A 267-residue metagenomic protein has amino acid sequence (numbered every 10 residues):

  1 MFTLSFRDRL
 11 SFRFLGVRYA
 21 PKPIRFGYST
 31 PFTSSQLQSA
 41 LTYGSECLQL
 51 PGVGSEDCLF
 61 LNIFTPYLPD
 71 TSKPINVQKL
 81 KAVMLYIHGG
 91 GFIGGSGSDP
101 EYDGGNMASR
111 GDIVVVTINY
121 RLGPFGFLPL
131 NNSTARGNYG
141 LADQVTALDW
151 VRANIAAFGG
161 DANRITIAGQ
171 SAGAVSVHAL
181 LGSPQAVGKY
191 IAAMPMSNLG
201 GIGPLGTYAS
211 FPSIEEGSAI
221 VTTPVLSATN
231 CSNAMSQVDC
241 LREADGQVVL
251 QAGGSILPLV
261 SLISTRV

Functional and structural regions predicted by a protein language model:
M1-K79, S261: Catalytic-loop region of hydrolases
F14-L15, P21-F32, L37, F92-G94 (+6 more regions): Aromatic-residue hotspot detector
G16, L50-A234: Serine-hydrolase-like catalytic core of hydrolytic proteins
A20, A228-T229, A244: Phosphate/oxyanion-binding loops and surfaces in catalytic or ligand/nucleic-acid-binding neighborhoods
A192, L205, C240-V267: Substrate-gating cap/lid region and adjacent catalytic-acid/histidine neighborhood within extracellular/lumenal
A234-C240: Flexible, acidic loop-helix segments that line cofactor/substrate-binding pockets
